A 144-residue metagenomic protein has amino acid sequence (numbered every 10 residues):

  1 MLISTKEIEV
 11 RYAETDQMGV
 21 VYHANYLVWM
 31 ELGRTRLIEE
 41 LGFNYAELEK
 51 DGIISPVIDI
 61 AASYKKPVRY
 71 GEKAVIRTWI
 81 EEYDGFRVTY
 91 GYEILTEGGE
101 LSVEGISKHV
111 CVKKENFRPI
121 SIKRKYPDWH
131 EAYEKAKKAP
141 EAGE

Functional and structural regions predicted by a protein language model:
M1-L37: Catalytic strand-loop segment that frames the active site of acyl-thioester-processing enzymes
K6, E39, R69-Y70, E81-E144: HotDog/MaoC-like acyl-thioester-processing domains
I8-Y12, Y64, C111: Hydrophobic residues in beta-strands and at strand termini
V20-H23, A61, K65, G85 (+2 more regions): Anionic, Ser/Thr-rich low-complexity intrinsically disordered regions
Y26-W29, P56, G91: Residue-level recognition of specific faces of alpha-helices
E40-A46: Short, surface-exposed acidic-centric catalytic microdomains
L48-S55: Short, basic/aromatic beta-hairpin or loop at an interaction surface
I58, A62-R77: Helix-adjacent hinge/juxtasegments
